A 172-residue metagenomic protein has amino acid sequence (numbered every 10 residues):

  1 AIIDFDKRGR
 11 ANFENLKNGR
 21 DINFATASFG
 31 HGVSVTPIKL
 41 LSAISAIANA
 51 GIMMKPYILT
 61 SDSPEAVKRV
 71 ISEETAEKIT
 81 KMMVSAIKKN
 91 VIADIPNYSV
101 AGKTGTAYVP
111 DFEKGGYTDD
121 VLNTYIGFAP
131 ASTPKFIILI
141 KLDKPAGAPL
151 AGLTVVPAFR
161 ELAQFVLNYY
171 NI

Functional and structural regions predicted by a protein language model:
A1-K144, A151, I172: Beta-lactam-recognizing serine transpeptidase/beta-lactamase-like catalytic domain environment
P64-V67, V156-I172: Short, gly/Ser/Thr-rich active-site loops of penicillin-recognizing serine hydrolases
